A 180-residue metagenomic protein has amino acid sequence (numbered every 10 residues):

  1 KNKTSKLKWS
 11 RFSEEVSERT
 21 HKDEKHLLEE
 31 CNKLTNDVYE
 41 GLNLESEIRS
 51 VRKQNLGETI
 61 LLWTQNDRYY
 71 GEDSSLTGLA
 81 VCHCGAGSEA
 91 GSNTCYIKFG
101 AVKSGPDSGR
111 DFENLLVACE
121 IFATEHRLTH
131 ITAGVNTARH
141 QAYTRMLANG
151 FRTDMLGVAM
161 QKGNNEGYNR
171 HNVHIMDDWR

Functional and structural regions predicted by a protein language model:
K1-K8, F99, V117, I121-R180: Active-site/acyl-donor-binding loops of N-acyltransferases
K1-Y96: Amide-forming acyltransferase catalytic core, primarily the GNAT-like/NAT-type and related acyltransferase folds
H21, K25, G109, H140: Loop/helix-junction capping segments adjacent to catalytic residues or to phosphate/diphosphate-binding pockets
N66, G105-P106, T137-A138: Helix N-cap motif at beta-to-alpha junctions
C84, S104, V135: Residues that line or immediately flank small-molecule/substrate-binding pockets and catalytic motifs
K98-D111: A short, internal acetyl-CoA/4′-phosphopantetheine-binding micro-motif in the GNAT/acyltransferase core
